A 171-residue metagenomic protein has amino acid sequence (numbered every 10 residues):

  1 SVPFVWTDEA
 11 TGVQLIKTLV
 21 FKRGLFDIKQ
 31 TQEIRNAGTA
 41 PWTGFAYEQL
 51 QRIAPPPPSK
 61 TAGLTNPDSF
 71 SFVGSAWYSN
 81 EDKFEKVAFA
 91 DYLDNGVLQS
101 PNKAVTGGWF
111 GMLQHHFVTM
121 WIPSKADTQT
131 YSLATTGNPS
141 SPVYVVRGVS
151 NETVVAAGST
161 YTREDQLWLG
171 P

Functional and structural regions predicted by a protein language model:
S1-P171: Soluble non-transmembrane domains of integral membrane proteins
